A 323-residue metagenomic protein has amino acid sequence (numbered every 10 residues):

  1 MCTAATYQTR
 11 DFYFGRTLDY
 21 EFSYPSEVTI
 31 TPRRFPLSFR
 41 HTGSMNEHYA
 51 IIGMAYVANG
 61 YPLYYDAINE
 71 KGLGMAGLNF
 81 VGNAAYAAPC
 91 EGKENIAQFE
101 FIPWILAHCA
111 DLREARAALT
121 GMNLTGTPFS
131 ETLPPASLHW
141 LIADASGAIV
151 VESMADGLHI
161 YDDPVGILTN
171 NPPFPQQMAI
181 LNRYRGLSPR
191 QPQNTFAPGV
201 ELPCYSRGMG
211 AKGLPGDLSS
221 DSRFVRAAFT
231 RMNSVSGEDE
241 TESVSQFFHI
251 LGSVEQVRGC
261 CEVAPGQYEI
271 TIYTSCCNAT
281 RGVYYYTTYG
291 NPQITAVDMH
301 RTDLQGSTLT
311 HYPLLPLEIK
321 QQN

Functional and structural regions predicted by a protein language model:
M1-E94, G121, G126, H311-L315 (+1 more regions): A contiguous strand-loop segment
M1-Y13, T127-S130, P135-A136, A145-G147 (+1 more regions): C-terminus-biased signal that marks the final domain/tail of proteins
G15, A76-G77, E152, Y285-T287: Beta-strand residues in well-ordered beta-sheet regions across diverse protein folds
Y20-F22, V81-N83, D156-H159, G166 (+1 more regions): Short, surface-exposed beta-strand-loop junctions and turns on beta-sheet-rich folds
V28, I68, I149-S153, S275: Broad, structure-driven detector of short, well-ordered beta-strand segments within folded domains
G92-P128, E240-F248: Proteins synthesized as precursors that undergo proteolytic processing into mature forms
G121-H159: Catalytic cofactor-binding cores of redox enzymes
